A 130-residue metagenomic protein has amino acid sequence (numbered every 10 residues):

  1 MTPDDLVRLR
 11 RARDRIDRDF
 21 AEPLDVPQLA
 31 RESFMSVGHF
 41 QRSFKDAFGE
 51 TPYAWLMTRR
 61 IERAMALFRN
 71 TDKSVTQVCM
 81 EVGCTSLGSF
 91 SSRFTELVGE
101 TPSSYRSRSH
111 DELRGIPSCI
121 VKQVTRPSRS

Functional and structural regions predicted by a protein language model:
M1-H39, D46-A47, T51, R63-S130: Alpha-helical bundle regulatory/interaction domains
